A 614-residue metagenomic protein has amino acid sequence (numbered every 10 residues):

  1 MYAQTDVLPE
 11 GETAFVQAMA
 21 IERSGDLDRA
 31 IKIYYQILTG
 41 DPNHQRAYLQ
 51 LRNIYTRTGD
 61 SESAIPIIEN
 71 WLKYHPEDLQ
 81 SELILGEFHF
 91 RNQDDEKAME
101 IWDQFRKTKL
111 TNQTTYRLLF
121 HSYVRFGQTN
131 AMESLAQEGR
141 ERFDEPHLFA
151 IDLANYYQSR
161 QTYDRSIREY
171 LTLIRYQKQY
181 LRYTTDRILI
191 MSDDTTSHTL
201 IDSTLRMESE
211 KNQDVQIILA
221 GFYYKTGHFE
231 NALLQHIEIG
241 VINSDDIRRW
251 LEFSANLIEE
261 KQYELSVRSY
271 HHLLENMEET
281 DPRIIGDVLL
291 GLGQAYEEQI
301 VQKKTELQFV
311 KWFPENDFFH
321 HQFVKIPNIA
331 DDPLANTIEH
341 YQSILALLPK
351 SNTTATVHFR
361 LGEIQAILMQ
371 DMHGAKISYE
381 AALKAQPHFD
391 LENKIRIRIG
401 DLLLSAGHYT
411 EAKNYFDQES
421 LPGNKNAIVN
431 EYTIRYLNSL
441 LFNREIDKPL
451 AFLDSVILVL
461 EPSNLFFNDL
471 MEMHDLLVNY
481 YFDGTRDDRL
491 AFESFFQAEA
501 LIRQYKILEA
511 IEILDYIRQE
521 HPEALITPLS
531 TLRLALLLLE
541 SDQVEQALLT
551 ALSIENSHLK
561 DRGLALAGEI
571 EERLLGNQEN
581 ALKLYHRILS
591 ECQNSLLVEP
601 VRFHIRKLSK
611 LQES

Functional and structural regions predicted by a protein language model:
A3-S614: Acidic, polar-rich low-complexity tracts and alpha-helical solenoid repeat scaffolds
